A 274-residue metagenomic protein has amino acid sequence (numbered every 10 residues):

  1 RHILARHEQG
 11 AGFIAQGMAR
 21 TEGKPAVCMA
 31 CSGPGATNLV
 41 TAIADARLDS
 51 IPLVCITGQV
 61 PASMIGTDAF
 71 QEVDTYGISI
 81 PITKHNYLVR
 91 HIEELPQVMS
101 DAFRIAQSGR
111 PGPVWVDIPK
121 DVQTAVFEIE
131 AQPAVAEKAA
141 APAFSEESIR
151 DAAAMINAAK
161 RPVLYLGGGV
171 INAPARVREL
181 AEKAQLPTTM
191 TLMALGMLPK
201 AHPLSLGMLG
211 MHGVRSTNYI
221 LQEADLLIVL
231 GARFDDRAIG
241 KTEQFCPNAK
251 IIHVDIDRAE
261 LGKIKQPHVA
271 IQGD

Functional and structural regions predicted by a protein language model:
R1-D274: N-terminal alpha/beta PP-like core and its mobile active-site loop of ThDP/TPP-dependent enzymes
